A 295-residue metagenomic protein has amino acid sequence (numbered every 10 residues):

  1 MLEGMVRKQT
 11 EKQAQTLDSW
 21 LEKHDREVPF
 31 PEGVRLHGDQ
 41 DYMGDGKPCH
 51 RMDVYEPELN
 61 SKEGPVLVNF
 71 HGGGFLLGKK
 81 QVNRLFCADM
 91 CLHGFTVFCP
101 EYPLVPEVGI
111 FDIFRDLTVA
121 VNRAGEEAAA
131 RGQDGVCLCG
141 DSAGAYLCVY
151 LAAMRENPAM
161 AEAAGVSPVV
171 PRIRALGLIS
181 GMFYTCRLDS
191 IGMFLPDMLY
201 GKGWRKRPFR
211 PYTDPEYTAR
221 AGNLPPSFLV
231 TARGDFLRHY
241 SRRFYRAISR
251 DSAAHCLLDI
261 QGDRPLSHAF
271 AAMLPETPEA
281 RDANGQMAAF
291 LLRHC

Functional and structural regions predicted by a protein language model:
M1-C295: Alpha/beta-hydrolase superfamily serine-hydrolase fold, recognizing
